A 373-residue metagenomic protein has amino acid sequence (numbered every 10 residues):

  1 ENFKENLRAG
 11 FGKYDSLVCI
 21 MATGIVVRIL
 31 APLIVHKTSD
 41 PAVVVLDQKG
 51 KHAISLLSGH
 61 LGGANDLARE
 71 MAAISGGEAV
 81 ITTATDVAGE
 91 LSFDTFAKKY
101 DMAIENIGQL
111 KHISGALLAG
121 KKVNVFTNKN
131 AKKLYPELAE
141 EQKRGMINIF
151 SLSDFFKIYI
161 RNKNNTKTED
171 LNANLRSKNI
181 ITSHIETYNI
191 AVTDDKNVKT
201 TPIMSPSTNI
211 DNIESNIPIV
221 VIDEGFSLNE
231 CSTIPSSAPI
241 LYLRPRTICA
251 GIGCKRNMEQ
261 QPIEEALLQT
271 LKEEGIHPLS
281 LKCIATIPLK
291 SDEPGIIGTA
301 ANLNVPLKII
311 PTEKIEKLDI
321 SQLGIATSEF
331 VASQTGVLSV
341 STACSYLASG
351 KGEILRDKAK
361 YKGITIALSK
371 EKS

Functional and structural regions predicted by a protein language model:
N2-L7: Short acidic active-site motifs
A9-S16, I20-N65, E70-I107, H112-S291 (+1 more regions): Conserved mixed alpha/beta catalytic, RNA-binding, or beta-rich assembly cores of soluble enzyme, regulatory
S114-G115, A119-K129, K133-G145, A326-S345 (+1 more regions): Long, charged alpha-helical interface segments
E265-Q269, L279-A343, S349-I354, Y361-I364: C-terminal non-catalytic interaction/assembly regions of soluble proteins
G363-S373: Charge-patterned, long linear interaction tracts outside catalytic cores
